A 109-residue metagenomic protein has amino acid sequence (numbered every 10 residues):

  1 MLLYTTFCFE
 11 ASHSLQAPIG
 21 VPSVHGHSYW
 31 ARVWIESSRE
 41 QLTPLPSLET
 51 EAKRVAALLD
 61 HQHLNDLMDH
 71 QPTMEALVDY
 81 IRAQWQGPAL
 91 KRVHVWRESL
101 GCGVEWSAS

Functional and structural regions predicted by a protein language model:
M1-S109: Charge-rich, low-complexity N-terminal segments
